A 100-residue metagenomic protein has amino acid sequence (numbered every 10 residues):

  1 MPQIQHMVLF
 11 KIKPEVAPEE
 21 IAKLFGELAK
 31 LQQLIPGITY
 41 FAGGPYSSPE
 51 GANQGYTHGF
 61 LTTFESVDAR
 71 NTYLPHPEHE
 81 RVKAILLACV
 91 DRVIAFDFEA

Functional and structural regions predicted by a protein language model:
M1-T57, E65-P75, F98-A100: Short S/T/G/P-rich N-terminal loop/turn motif that feeds into the first structured element of a domain
F64-V93: C-terminal structural segments of small proteins and small subunits
